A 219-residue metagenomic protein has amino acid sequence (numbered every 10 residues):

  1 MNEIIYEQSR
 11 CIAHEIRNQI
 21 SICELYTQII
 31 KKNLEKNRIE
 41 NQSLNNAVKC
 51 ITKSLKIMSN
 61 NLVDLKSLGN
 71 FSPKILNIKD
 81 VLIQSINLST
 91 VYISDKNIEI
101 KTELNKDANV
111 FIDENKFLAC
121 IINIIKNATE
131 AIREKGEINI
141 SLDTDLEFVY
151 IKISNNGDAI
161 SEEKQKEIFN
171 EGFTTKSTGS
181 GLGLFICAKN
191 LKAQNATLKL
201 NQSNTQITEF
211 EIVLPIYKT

Functional and structural regions predicted by a protein language model:
M1-Q8, I16-K56: Histidine phosphotransfer helical core of two-component systems
E24-Y26, Q42-N97: Conserved DHp (HisKA) dimerization/phosphotransfer helix of two-component histidine kinases, i.e., the long coiled-coil
E99-N109, L146: Conserved catalytic submotifs in the C-terminal HATPase_c
K135-E147: Short beta-strand/loop element within the Bergerat-fold HATPase_c
N155: Acidic ATP/Mg2+-coordinating residue in the GHKL
I160-G172: Short conserved segment of the HATPase_c
L191-K192: Detector for a conserved hydrophobic position within an alpha-helical segment of the HATPase_c
A196-T197: Conserved glycine-rich
